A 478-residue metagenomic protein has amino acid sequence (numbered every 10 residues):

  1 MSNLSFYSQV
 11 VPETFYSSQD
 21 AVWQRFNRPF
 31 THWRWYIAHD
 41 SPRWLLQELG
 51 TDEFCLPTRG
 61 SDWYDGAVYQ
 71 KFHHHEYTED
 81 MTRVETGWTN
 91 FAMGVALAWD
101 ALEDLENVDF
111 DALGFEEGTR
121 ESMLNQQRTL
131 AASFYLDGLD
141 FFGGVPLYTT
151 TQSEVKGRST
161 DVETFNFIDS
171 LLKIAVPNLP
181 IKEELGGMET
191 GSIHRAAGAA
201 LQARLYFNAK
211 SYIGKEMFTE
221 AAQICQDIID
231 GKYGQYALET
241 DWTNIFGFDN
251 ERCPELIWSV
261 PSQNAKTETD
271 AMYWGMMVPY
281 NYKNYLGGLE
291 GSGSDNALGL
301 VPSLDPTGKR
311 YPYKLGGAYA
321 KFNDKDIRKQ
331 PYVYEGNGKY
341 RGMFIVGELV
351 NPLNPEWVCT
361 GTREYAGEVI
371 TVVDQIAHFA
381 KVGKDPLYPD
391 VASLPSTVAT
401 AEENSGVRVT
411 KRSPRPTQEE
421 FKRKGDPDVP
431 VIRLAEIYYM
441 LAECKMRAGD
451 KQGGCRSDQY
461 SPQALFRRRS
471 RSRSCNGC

Functional and structural regions predicted by a protein language model:
M1-G50: Membrane-proximal, proline-rich intrinsically disordered regions
Y16-Q24, T31-I37, G60-F142, E154-N166 (+3 more regions): Conserved, well-structured interaction surfaces
D40-S61, L179-A196, F207, S211-D295 (+1 more regions): Short, surface-exposed recognition loops and adjoining beta-strand edges that mediate ligand/DNA contacts, enriched
Y69-H73, M81-T86, A237-L434: Elongated scaffold/linker segments in the mid-to-C-terminal portions of large proteins
D137-F141, P146, E183, N208-K215 (+1 more regions): Short coil/turn linking the two alpha-helices of tandem helical-hairpin repeats
